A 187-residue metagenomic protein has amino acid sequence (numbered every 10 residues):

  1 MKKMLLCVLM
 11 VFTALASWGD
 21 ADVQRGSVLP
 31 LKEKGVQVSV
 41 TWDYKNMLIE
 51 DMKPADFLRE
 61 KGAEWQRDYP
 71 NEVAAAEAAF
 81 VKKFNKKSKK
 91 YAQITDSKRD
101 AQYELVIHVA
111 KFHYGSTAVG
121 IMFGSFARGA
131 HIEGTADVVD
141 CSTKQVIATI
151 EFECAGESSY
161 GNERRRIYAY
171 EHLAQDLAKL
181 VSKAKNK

Functional and structural regions predicted by a protein language model:
M4-L15: Sec-dependent N-terminal signal peptides
W18-A78, V181-K187: A structural "domain/chain start" motif
W42-M47, V109-G115, F152-C154: Generic short beta-strand segments
R59-P70, C141-N186: Short secondary-structure boundary motifs at beta->alpha junctions and helix caps
P70-D96: Mid-chain, structured segments of secreted extracytoplasmic proteins
A75, A79, Q102, Y168 (+1 more regions): Short, well-structured alpha-helical interface segments that form or flank functional binding sites
A92-Q145, E157-Y160: Surface-exposed short loop/turn segments
